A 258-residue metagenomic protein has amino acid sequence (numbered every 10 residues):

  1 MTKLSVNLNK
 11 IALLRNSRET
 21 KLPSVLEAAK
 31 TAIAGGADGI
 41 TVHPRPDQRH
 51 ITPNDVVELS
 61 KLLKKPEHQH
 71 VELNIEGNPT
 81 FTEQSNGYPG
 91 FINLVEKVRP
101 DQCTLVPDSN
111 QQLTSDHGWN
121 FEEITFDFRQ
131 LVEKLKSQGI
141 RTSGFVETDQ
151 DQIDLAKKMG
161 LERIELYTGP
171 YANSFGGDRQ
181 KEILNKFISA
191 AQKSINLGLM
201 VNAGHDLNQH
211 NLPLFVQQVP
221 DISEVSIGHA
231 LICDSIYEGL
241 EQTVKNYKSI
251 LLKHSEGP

Functional and structural regions predicted by a protein language model:
M1-F81, E96-V98, L155-K158: Conserved N-terminal beta1-alpha1 strand-loop-helix module at the mouth
T2-L8, I40-V42, V71-G77, D101-L105 (+4 more regions): Hydrophobic faces of well-ordered beta-strands that scaffold small-molecule active sites in alpha/beta enzyme cores
N7-V25, N74-G87, T114-E123, G139-T148 (+1 more regions): Active-site mouth loops of central-metabolism enzymes
D38-L62, P107-N120, T168-R179: Glycine-rich, proline-tolerant flexible connector loops at the mouths of alpha/beta enzymes
R49-G77, F121-S143, Q180-A203, Q209 (+1 more regions): Alpha-helix-loop-beta-strand connector modules within alpha/beta enzyme cores
E83-K97, D149-M159, L207-I222: Catalytic cores of alpha/beta
N110, R141-K193: Histidine/lysine/aspartate-rich catalytic loop segments that bind and position anionic ligands
H117, G176-Q180, D234-G257: C-terminal helical cap(s) of enzyme catalytic domains, especially alpha/beta-barrels
